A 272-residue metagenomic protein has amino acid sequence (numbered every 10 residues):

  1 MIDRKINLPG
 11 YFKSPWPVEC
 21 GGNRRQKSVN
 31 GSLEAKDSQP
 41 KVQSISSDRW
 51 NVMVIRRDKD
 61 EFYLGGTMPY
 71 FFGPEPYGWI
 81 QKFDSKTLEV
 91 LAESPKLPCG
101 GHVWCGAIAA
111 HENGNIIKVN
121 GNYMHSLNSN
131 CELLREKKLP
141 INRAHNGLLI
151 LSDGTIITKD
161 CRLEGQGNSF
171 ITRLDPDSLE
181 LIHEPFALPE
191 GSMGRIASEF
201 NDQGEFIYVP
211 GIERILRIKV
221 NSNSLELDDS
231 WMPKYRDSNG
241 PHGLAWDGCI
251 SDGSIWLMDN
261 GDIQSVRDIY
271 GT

Functional and structural regions predicted by a protein language model:
I2-G78, C99-G106: Beta-strand-rich domains and repeat architectures in extracellular enzymes and scaffolds, especially beta-propellers
S14, K59-D60, N113-G114, D153-T155 (+2 more regions): Short coil/turn segments that connect the beta-strands within blades of beta-propeller domains
C20, L64-M68, N120-G121, T158-R162 (+2 more regions): Recurrent small/Gly-Pro-centered beta-turn motifs in extracellular repeat architectures
N23-R24, M68-P74, Y123-M124, R162-Q166 (+2 more regions): Short glycine/acidic-enriched loop and turn motifs that connect beta-strands
S38-S46, E89-P98, L133-K138, E180-L188 (+1 more regions): A short beta-strand motif characteristic of beta-propeller blades
D48-I55, G100-A109, I141-S152, E190-F200 (+1 more regions): Repeated scaffold domains used in trafficking and secretory/extracellular systems, primarily beta-propellers
G78-Q81, Y123-H125, S169-T172, R214-L216 (+1 more regions): A short loop-to-beta-strand structural motif that recurs across blades of beta-propeller domains
D84-T87, N128-E132, D175-L179, V220-S224: Short loop/turn segments that connect beta-strands within beta-propeller blades
